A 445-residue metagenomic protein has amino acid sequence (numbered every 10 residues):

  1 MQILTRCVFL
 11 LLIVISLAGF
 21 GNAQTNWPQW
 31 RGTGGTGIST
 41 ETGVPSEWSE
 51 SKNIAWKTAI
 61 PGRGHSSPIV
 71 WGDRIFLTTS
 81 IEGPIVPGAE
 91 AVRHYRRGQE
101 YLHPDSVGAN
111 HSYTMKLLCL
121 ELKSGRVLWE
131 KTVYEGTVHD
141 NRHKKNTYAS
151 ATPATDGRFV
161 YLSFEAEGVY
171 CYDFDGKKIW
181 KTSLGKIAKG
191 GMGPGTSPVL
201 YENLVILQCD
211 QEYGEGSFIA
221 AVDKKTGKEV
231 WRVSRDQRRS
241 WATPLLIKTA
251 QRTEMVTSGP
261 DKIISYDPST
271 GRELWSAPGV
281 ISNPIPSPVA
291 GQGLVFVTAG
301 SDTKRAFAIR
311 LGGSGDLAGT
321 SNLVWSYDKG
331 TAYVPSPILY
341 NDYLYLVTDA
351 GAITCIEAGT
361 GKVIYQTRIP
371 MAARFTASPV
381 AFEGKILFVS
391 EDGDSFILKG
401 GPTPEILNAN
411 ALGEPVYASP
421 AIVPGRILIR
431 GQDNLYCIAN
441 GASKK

Functional and structural regions predicted by a protein language model:
M1-C7: Positively charged n-region of N-terminal signal peptides that target proteins for export
C7-G19: Bacterial N-terminal signal peptides
G21-K445: Noncatalytic, solvent-exposed loop/strand surfaces of beta-propeller-type extracellular/periplasmic domains
